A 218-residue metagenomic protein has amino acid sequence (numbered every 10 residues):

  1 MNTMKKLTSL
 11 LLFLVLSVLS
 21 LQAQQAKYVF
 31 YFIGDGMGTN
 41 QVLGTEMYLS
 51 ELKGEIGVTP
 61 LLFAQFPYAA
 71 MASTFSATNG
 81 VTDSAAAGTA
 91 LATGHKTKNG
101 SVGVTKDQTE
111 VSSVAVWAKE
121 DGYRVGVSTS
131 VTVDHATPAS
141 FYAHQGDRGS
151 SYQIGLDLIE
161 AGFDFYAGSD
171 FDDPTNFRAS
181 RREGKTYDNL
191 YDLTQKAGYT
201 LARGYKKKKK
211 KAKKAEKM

Functional and structural regions predicted by a protein language model:
M1-L7: Positively charged n-region of N-terminal signal peptides that target proteins for export
L7-T8, G36: Short, internal active-site loops enriched in acidic
S9-V18: Bacterial N-terminal signal peptides
L19-A23: Sec/Tat signal peptide C-region and signal peptidase I cleavage site
Q24-K217: N-terminal catalytic scaffold of extracellular/periplasmic and nuclease hydrolases that process anionic headgroups
